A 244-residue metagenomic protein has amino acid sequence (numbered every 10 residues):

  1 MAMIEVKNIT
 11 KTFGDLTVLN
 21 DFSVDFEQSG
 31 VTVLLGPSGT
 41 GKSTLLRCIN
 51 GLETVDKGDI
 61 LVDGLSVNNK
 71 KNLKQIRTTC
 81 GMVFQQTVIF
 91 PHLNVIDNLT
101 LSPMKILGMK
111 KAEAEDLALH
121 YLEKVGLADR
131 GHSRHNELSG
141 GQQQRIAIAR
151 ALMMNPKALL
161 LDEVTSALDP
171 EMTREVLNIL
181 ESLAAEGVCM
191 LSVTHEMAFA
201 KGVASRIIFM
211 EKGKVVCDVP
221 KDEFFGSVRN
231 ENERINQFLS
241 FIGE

Functional and structural regions predicted by a protein language model:
N50: Helix-to-loop junction immediately C-terminal to a conserved catalytic motif
V67-G81, K111, G226-V228: ABC ATPase NBD coupling module
S133, M154, E186: Conserved signature/switch motifs of ABC ATPase nucleotide-binding domains
R134-L138, Q142: Conserved ABC ATPase signature
L159-D162: Catalytic Walker B motif of ABC-type/P-loop ATPase nucleotide-binding domains
V216, K221-D222, G226-E244: C-terminal boundary and immediately downstream tail of ABC-type ATPase nucleotide-binding domains
